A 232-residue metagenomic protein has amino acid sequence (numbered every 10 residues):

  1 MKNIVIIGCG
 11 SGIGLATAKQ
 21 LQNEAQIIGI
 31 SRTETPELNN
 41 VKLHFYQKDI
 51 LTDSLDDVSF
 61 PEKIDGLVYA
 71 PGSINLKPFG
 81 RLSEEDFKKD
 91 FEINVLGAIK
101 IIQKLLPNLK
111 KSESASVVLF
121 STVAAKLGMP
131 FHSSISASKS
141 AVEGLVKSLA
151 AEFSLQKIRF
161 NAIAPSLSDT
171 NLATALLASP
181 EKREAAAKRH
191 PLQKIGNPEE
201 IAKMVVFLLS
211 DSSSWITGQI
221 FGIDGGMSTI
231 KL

Functional and structural regions predicted by a protein language model:
G10, A18: N-terminal Rossmann NAD(P)H-binding glycine-rich loop of SDR-like oxidoreductase domains
P78-F79, D86-F91, A186: Substrate-binding pocket helix/loop in short-chain dehydrogenase/reductase
G80, L127-S133, Q193, D211: Active-site loop immediately N-terminal to the catalytic Tyr-X3-Lys motif of short-chain dehydrogenase/reductase
I102, S138: Active-site helix of classical SDR
P107, A151-L155, S214: Alpha-helical segment proximal to the catalytic Tyr-Lys
T122: Residue(s) in the substrate-gating loop at a strand-loop-helix junction that position the organic substrate next
V206, T217-L232: Short C-terminal tail/terminal secondary-structure segment of NAD(P)H-dependent dehydrogenase/reductase domains
